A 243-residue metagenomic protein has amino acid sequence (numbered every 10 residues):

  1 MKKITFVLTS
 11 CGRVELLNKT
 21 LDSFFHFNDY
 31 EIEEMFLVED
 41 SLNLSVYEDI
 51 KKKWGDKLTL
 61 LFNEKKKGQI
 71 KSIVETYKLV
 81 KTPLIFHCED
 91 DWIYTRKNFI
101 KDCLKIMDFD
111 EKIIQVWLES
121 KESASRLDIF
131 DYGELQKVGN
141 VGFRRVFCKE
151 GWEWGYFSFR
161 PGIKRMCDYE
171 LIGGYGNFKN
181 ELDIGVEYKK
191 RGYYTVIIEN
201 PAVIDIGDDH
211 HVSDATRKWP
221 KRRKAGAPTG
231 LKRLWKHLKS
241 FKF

Functional and structural regions predicted by a protein language model:
M1-D22: N-proximal low-complexity "stem/linker" segments adjacent to membrane-targeting elements
K19, W154-F243: C-terminal catalytic/acceptor-binding lobe
S23-I32: Short, acidic, metal-binding catalytic loop of nucleotide-sugar glycosyltransferases
L37-Y47: A conserved acidic beta->alpha catalytic loop
E64-L79: Glycine-rich, basic loop-to-helix element that forms the pyrophosphate-binding segment of sugar-nucleotide handling
P83-I93: Short beta-strand-to-loop acidic/aromatic patch adjacent to the donor-nucleotide binding site
K97-V116: Conserved donor-nucleotide/metal-binding helix-loop-beta segment in metal-dependent transferases, i.e., the alpha-helix
V116-F130: Short beta-strand-to-loop element that shapes/binds the nucleotide-sugar donor at the catalytic cleft/hinge
